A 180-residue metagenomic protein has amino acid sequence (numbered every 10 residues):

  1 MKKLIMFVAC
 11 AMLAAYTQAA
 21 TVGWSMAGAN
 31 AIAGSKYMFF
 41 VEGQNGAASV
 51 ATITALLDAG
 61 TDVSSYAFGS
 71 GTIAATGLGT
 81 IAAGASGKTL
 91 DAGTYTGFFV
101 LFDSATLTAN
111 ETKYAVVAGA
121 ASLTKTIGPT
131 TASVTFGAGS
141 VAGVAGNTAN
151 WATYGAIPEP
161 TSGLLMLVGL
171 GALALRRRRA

Functional and structural regions predicted by a protein language model:
K3-A20, T148-L175: Short, threonine-centered small-residue motifs that mark membrane-proximal processing/anchoring sites and TM-junction
A20-A156: Mature extracellular "passenger" or substrate-interacting domains of secreted, surface-exposed proteins
R177-A180: Short, charged juxtamembrane terminal tails flanking transmembrane helices
